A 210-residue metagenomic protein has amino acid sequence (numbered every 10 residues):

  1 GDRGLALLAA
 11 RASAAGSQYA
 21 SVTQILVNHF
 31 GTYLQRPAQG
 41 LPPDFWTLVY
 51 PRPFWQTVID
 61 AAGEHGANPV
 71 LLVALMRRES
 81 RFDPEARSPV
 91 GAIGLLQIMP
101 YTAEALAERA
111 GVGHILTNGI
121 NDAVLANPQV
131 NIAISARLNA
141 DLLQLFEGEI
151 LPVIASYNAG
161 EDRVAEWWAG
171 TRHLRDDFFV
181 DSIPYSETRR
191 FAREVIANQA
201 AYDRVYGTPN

Functional and structural regions predicted by a protein language model:
G1-N210: Catalytic glycan-binding domains that act on GlcNAc-containing polysaccharides
